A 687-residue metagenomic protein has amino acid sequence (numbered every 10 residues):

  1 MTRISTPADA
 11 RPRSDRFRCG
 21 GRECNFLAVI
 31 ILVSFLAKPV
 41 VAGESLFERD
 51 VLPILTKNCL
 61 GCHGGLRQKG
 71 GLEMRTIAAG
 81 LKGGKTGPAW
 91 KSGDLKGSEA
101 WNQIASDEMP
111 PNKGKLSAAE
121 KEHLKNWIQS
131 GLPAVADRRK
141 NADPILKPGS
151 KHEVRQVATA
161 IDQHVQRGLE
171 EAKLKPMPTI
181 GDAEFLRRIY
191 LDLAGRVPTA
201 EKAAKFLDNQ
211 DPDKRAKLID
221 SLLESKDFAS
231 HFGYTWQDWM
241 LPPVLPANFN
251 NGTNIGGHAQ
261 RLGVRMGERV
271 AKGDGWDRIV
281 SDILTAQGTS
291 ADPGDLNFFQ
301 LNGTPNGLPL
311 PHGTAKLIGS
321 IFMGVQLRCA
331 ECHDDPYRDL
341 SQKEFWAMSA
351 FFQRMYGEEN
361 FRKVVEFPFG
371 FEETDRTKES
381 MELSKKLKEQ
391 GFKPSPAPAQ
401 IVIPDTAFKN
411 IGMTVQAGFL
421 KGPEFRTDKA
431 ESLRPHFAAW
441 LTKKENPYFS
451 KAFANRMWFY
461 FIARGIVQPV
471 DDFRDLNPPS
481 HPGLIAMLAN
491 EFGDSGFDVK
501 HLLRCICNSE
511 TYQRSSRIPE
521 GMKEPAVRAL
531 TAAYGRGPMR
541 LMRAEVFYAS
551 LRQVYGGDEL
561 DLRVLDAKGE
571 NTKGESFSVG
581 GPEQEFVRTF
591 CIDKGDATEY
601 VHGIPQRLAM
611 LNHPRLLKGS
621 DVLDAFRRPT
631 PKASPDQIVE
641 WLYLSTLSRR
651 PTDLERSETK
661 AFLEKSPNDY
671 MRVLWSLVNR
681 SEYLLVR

Functional and structural regions predicted by a protein language model:
M1-R22: N-terminal secretory signal peptides that target proteins for export/translocation
N25-K38: Bacterial N-terminal signal peptides
E44-G61, K69-M74, F322-Q326: Local sequence-structure signature of Cys/Sec-based thiol-disulfide redox active-site neighborhoods
F47, M109, G114-A136, E431-R434 (+1 more regions): C-terminal capping alpha-helices of c-type cytochrome domains
C62-Q68, Q129, C332-Y337: Detector for the c-type heme attachment site
L66-K69, T76-K115, K121-K125, Q129 (+3 more regions): Extracytoplasmic electron-transfer domains, predominantly the class I c-type cytochrome c fold
M74, E122-K125, D137-K378, F449-A489 (+4 more regions): Short, structured secondary-structure elements that scaffold catalytic or ligand/cofactor-binding regions
P394-N455, F459-D471: Active-site-adjacent "gating/activation" loops or surface patches in catalytic cores
